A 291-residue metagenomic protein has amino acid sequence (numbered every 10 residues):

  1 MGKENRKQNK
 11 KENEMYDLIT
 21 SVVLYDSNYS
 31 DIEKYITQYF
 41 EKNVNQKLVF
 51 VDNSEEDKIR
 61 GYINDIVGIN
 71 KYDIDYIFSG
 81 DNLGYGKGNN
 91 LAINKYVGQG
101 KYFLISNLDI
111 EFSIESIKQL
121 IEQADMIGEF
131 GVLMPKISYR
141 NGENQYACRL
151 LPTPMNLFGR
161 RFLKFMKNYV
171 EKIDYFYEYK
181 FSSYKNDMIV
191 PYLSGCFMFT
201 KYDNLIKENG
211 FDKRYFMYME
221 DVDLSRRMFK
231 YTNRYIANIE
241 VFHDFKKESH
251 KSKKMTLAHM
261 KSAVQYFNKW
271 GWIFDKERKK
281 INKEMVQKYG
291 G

Functional and structural regions predicted by a protein language model:
S27-N43, A263: Short, well-formed alpha-helical segments that are part of the catalytic scaffolds of diverse glycosyltransferases
Y29, F50-I63, D81: A conserved acidic beta->alpha catalytic loop
S79-V97: Glycine-rich, basic loop-to-helix element that forms the pyrophosphate-binding segment of sugar-nucleotide handling
G100-E111: Short beta-strand-to-loop acidic/aromatic patch adjacent to the donor-nucleotide binding site
E111-A147: Conserved donor NDP-sugar-binding/catalytic core segment of glycosyltransferases
P152-V190: Short, flexible, basic/aromatic active-site loop/helix in glycosyltransferases
M188-V190, C196-M198, Y202-F216, V222-F242: Catalytic donor-sugar/metal-binding loop of nucleotide-sugar-dependent glycosyltransferases
D223-R226, K230-G291: Active-site-adjacent helix/loop segment of glycosyltransferases that harbors family-specific signature motifs
